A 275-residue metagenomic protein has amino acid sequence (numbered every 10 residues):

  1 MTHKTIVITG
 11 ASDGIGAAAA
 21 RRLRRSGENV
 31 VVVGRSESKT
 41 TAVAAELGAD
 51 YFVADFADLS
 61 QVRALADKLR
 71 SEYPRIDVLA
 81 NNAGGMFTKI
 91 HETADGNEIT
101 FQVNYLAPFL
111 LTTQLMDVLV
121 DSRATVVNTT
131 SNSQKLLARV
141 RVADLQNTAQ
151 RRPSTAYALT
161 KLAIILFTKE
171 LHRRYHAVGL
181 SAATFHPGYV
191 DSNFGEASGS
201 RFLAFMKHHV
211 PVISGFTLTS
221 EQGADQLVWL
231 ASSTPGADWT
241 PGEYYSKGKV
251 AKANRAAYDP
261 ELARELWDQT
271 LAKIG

Functional and structural regions predicted by a protein language model:
M1-N193, I274: Rossmann-fold NAD(P)H-dependent dehydrogenase/reductase core
A45, N147, G199-S200, K207 (+1 more regions): A generic structural signal for secondary-structure junctions that act as hinges or helix/strand caps at the edges
E72, L230, Q269-K273: C-terminal alpha-helix
V126, A182-T184, L227, G242-Y245 (+1 more regions): A recurrent short beta-strand within the Rossmann-like NAD(P)-dependent oxidoreductase core
T160, H209-A251, P260-R264: C-terminal helical subdomain
D191-V210: A glycine/serine/threonine-rich, flexible loop-to-helix segment that serves as the NAD(P) cofactor-binding "lid"
E196, K252-A257: Short glycine/threonine-rich loop-to-helix capping motif typified by GTGT followed within a few residues by an Asp-Pro
A256-G275: C-terminal amphipathic/interface module of NAD(P)-dependent oxidoreductases and related NAD-binding regulators
